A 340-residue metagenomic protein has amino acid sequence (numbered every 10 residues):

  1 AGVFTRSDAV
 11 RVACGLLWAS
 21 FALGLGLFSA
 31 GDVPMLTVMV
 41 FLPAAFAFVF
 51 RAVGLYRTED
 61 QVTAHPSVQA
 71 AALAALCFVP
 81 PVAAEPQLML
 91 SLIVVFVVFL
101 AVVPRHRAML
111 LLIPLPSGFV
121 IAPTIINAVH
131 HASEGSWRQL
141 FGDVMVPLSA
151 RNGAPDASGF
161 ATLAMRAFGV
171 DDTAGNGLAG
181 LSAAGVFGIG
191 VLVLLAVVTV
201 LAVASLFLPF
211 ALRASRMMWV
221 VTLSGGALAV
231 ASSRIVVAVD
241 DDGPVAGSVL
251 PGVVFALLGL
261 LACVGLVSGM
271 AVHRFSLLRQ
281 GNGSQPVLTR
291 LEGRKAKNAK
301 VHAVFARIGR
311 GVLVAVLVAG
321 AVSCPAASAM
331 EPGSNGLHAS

Functional and structural regions predicted by a protein language model:
A1-F4, F41-R57, L76-C77, I93-V102 (+3 more regions): Transmembrane alpha-helical segments
V3, A9-P104, I113-I125: Membrane-embedded helix bundles of polyisoprenyl
W18-A19, Q69, L73-L76, S91 (+7 more regions): Hydrophobic membrane-spanning alpha-helices of multi-pass integral membrane proteins
G24-T37, G185-G190, L212-V301, H338: Membrane-helix boundary/interfacial segments in multi-pass membrane proteins
G54-V62, G153, F160-D172, G269-F305: Terminal targeting segments of Actinobacterial cell-envelope proteins
R107-P116, P209-W219: Alpha-helical transmembrane segments and their helix-start/interface "positive-inside/aromatic belt" motifs in integral
I113-F210: Periplasmic/ER-lumenal interhelical loops and adjacent helix-loop junctions in multi-pass membrane proteins
I113-I125, K297-P332: Internal/C-terminal transmembrane anchor helices
